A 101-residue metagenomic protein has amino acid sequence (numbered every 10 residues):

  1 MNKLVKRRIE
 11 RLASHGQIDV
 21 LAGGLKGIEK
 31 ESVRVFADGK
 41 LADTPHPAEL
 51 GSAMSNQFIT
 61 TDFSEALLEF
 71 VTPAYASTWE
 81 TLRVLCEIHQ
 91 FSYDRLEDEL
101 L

Functional and structural regions predicted by a protein language model:
M1-L101: Terminal catalytic/cofactor-binding subdomain
